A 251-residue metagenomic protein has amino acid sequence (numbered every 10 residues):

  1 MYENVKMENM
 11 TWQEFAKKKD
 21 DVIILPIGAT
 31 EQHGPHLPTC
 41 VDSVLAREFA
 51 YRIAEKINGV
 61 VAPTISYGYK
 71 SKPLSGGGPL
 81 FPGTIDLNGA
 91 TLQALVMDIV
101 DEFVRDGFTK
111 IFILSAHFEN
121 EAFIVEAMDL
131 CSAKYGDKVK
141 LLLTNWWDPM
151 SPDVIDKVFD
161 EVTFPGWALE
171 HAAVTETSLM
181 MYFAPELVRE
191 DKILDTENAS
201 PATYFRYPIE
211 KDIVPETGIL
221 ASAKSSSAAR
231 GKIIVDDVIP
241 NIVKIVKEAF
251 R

Functional and structural regions predicted by a protein language model:
M1-I111, A116-R251: Extended, histidine- and acidic-residue-enriched regions that form the cofactor-binding/catalytic faces
